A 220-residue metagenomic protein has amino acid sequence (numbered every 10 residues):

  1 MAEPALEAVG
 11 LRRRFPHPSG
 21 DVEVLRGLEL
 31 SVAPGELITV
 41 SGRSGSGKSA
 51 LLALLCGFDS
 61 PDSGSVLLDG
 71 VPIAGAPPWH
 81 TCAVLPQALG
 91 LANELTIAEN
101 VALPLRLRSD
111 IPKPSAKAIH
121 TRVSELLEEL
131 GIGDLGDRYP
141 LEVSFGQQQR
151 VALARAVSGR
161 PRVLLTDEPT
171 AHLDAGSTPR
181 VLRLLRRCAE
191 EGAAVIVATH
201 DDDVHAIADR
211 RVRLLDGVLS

Functional and structural regions predicted by a protein language model:
S41-R43: The feature captures the beta-strand-to-loop junction immediately N-terminal to the Walker
C56: Helix-to-loop junction immediately C-terminal to a conserved catalytic motif
P72-A83, L107, A116, E190: ABC ATPase NBD coupling module
P114-L135: Conserved ABC ATPase "signature" region
Y139-V143, Q147: Conserved ABC ATPase signature
G159, E191: Conserved signature/switch motifs of ABC ATPase nucleotide-binding domains
L164-D167: Catalytic Walker B motif of ABC-type/P-loop ATPase nucleotide-binding domains
